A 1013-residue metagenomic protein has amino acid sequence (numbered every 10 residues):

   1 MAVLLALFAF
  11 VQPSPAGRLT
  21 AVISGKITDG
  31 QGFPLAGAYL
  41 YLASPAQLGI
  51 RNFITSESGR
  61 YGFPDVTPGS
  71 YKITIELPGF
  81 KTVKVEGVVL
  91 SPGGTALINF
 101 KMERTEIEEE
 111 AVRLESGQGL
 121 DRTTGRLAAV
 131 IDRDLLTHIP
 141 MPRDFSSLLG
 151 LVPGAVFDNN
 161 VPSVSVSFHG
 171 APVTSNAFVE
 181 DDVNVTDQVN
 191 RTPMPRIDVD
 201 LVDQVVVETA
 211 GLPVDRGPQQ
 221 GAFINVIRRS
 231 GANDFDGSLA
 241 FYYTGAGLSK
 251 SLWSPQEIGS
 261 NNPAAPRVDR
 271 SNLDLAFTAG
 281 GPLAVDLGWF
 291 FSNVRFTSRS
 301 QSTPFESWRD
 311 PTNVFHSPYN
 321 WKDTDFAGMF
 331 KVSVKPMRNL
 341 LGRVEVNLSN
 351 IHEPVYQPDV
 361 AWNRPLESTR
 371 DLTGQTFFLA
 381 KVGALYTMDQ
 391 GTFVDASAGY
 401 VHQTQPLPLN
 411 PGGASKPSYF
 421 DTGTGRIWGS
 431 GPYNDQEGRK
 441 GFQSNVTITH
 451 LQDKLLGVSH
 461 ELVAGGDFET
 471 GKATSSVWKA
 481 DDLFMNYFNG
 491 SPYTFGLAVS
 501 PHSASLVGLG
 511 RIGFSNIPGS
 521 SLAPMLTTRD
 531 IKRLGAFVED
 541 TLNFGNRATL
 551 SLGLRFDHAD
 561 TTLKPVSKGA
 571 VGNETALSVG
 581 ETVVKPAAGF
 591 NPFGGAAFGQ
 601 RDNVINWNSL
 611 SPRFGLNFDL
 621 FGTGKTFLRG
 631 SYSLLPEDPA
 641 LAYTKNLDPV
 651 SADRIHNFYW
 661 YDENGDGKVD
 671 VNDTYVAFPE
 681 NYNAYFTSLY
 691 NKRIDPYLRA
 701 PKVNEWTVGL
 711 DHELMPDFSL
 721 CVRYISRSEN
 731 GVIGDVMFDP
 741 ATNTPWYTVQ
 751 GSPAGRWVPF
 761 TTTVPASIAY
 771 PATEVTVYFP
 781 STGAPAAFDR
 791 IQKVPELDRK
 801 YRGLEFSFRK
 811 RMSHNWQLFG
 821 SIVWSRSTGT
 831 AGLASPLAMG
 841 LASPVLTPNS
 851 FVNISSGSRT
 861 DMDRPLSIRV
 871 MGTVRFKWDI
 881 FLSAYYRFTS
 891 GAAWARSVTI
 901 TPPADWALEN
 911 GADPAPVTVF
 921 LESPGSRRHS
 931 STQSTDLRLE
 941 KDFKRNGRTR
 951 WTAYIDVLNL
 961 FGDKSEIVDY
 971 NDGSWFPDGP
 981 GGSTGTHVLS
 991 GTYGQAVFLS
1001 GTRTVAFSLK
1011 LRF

Functional and structural regions predicted by a protein language model:
F10-T124, D198: Periplasm-facing N-terminal accessory domains of Gram-negative outer-membrane beta-barrel systems
F80-E106, E110-S230, I258-V268, N272-G281 (+1 more regions): Periplasmic N-terminal accessory/gating domains of Gram-negative outer-membrane beta-barrel systems
D158, P565-S611, G615-K793, T847 (+3 more regions): Solvent-exposed loop/turn elements at secondary-structure boundaries
R267-E353, L372-D395, R555, P612: Transmembrane beta-barrel wall of Gram-negative outer-membrane proteins
F315-Y319, S459-F621, L833-A838, V845: Signature of Gram-negative outer-membrane beta-barrel scaffolds
R343-E539, P592, P753, R790: Replace "related TpsB outer-membrane translocases also match" with "some related outer-membrane beta-barrels such as
D717, N730-G731, D735, R826 (+3 more regions): C-terminal beta-signal and adjacent terminal beta-strands/loops of Gram-negative outer-membrane beta-barrel proteins
C721-W894: Gram-negative outer-membrane beta-barrel transporters
